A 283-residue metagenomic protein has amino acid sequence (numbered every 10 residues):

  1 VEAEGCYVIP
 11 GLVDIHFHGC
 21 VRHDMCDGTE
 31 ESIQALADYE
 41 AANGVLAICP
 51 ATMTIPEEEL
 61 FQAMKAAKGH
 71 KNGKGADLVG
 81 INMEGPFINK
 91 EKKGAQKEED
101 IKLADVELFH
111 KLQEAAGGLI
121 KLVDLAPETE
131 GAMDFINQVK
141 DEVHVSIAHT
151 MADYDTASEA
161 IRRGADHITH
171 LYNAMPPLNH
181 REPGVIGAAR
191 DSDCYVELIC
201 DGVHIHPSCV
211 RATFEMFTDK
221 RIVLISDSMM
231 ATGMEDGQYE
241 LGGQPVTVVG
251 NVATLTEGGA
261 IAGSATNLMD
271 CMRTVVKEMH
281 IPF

Functional and structural regions predicted by a protein language model:
V1-Q34, D38: Replace "His-x-His-based motif
G5, H16, E40, M83 (+4 more regions): Conserved, mostly hydrophobic/aromatic
H18, Q34-A63, A76-N89, A116-E128 (+4 more regions): Divalent metal-dependent hydrolysis catalytic cores, especially in the metallo-beta-lactamase
G19-E31, A95-K102, H144-A148: Active-site mouth loops of central-metabolism enzymes
N89-A115: Conserved phosphate-binding/catalytic loop of the ribokinase/pfkB sugar-kinase fold
K102, P127, H149-D153, M175-E182 (+3 more regions): A general structural motif
H110-M234: Active-site core of metal-dependent hydrolases
A188-L198, F214-S226, A231-F283: His/Asp/Glu-enriched, well-ordered alpha-helical/loop segment that forms or immediately abuts the divalent-metal
